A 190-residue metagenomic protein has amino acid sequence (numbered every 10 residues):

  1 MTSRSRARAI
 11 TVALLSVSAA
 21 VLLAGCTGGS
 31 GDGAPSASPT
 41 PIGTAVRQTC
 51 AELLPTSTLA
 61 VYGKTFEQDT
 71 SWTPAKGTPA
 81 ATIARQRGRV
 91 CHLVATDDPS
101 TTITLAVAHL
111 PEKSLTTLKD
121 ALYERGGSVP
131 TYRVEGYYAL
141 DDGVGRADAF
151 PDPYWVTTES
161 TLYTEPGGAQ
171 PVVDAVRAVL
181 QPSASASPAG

Functional and structural regions predicted by a protein language model:
T2-L14: Bacterial N-terminal signal peptides that target proteins for export
L22-G25: C-terminal motif of bacterial Sec signal peptides marking the signal peptidase cleavage site
T27-S30: Bacterial signal peptide processing site
G33-A95, R177-G190: Extracytoplasmic low-complexity, Pro/Thr/Ser/Ala/Gly-rich segments that lie immediately after a secretion/anchoring
Q86, S100-T104, D141-G145: Short, surface-exposed coil-to-beta transition loops
R89-P111, E159: A short acidic-to-branched-hydrophobic micro-motif
T102-V129: Long, charged/polar, surface-exposed segments that mediate recognition or autoinhibition
G127-G190: A short, solvent-exposed beta-edge/loop patch
